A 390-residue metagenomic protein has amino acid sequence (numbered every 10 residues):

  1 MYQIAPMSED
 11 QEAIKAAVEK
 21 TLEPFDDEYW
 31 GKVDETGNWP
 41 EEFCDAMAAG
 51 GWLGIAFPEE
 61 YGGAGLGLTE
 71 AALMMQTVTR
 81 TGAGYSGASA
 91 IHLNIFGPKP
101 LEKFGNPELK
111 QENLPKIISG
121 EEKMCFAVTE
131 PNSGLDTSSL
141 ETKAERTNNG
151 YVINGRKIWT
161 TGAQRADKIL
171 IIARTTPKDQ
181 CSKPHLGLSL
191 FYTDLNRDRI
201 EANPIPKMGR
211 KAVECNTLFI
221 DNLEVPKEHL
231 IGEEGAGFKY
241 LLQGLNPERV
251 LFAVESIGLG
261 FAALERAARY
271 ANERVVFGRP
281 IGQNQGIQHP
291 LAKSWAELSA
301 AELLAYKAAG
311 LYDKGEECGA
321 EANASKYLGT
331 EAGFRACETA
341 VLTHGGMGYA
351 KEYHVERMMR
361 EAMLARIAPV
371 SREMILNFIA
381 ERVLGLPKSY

Functional and structural regions predicted by a protein language model:
M1-G82, I91, F104-L109, K116-E121 (+5 more regions): Alpha-helical interface subdomain recognition
E60, T129-S133, I158-W159, I205-G209: Short, solvent-exposed loop/turn elements at beta->coil junctions and helix N-caps that rim active or binding pockets
L66, D136-S138, G162-D167, S182-L186 (+2 more regions): Short glycine/proline-enriched turns and hinge-like loops at secondary-structure junctions
N94-F104: Helix-loop "lid/cap" segments that line or gate small-molecule binding pockets
G120-V128, I172: A short, Trp-centered hydrophobic/proline-enriched beta-strand micro-motif
P131-E141: Active-site-adjacent elements of ketosynthase-type condensing enzymes
S139, N196-P226: Flexible, small-/acidic-enriched active-site or ligand-binding loops
N154-N203: A short core secondary-structure module
